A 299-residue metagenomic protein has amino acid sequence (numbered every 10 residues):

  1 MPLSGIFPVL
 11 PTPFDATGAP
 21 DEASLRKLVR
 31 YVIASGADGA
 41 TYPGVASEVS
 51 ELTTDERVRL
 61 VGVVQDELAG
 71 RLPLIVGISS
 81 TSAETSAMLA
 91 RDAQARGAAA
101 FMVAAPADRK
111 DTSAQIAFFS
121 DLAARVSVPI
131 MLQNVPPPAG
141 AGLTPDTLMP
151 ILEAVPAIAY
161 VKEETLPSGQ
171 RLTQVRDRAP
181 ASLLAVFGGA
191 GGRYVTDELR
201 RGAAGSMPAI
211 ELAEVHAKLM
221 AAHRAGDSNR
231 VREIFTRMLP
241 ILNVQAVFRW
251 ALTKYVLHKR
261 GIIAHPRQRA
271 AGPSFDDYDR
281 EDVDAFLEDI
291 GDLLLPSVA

Functional and structural regions predicted by a protein language model:
P2-G142: Active-site beta->alpha loop and helix N-cap motifs at the rims of alpha/beta catalytic domains
F7-P13, Y31, S35-G36, L199-A203 (+1 more regions): C-terminal alpha-helical cap/extension of soluble enzyme domains
L25, R57, V61, S86 (+6 more regions): A general structural signal for well-ordered alpha-helical segments in protein cores
Y42, V103, Q133, P208 (+2 more regions): Residue-level detector of family-conserved "landmark" positions at structurally sensitive sites
L52-D55, S113-I116, L143-P145, K218-A221 (+2 more regions): Short secondary-structure transition/capping segments
D66-L72, R96-G97, V126-V128, A154-A157 (+3 more regions): Short helix-capping segments at alpha-helix termini
P136-A246: Catalytic alpha/beta core domains of metabolic enzymes, predominantly
